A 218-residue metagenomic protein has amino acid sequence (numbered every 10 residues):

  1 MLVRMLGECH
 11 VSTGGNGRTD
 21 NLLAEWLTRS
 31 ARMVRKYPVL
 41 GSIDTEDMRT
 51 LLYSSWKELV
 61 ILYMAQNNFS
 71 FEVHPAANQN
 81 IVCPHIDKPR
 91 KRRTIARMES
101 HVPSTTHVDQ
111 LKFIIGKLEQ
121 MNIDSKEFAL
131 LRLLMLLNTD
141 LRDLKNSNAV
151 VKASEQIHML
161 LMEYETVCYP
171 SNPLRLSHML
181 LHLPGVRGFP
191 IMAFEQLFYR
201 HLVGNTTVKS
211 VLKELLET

Functional and structural regions predicted by a protein language model:
M1-T218: Nuclear receptor C-terminal ligand-binding domain
